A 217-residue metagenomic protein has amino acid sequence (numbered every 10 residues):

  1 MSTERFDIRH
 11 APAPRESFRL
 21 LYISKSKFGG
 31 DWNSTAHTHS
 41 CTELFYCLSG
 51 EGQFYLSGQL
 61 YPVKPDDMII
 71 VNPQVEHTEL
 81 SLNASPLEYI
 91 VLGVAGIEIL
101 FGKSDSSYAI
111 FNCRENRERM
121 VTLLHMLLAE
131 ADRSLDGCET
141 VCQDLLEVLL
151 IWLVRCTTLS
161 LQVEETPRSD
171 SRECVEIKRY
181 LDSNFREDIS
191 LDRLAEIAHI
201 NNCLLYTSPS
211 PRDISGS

Functional and structural regions predicted by a protein language model:
M1-M68, V75, N83, S104-F111: Generic protein-terminus/edge-of-domain signal
D66, L204-Y206: Short hydrophobic/aromatic patch on the recognition helix
V75-A95: Ligand-binding loop in jelly-roll beta-barrel domains
A95-S104: Conserved segment of winged-helix/HTH DNA-binding domains
S106-E118, A131-C142, L150-E187, L191-A198: Short, Lys/Arg-enriched, Trp-marked, Pro/Gly-tolerant hinge/linker segments that flank
N201: Helix-turn-helix DNA-binding motif, specifically the short coil turn and the N-cap/start of the second
Y206-S217: Single conserved hydrophobic/aromatic residue that forms the stacking wall/gate of nucleotide- or nucleobase-binding
